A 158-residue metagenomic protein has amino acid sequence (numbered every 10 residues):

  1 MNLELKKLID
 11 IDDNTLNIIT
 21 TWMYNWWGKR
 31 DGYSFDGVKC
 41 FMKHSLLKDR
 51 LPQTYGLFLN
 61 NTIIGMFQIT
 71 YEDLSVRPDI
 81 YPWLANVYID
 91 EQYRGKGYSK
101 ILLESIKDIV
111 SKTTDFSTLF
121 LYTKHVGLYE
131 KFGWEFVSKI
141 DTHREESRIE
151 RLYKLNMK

Functional and structural regions predicted by a protein language model:
M1-F41, T54, F58: Short amphipathic alpha-helix that is part of the acyltransferase structural core
S45-L51: Short loop/turn motifs at secondary-structure junctions and domain boundaries
T54-G56, T62-E72, W83, Y88: Conserved beta-strand in the GNAT
E72-L84, R94, T113: A conserved beta-turn-beta hairpin within the catalytic core of GNAT-like acetyltransferases that forms part
Y93-S105: Conserved acetyl-CoA pyrophosphate-binding loop and the N-cap/start of the following alpha-helix in GNAT-like
V110-T123: Conserved GNAT acetyl-CoA-binding A-motif
F120-H125, K139-K158: C-terminal "cap" of GNAT-fold acetyltransferases
F132-I140: Conserved acetyl-CoA-binding loop of GNAT-fold acetyltransferases
